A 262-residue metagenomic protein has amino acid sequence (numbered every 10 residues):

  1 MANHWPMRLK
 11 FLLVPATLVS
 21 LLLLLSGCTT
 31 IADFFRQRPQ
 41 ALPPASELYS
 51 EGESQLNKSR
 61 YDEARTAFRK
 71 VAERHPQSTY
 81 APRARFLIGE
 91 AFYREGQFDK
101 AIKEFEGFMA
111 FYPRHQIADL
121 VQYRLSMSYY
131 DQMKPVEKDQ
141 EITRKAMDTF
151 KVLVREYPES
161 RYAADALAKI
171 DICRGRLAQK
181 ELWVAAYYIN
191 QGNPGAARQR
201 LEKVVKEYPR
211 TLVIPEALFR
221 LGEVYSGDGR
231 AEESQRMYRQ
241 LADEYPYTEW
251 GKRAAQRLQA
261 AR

Functional and structural regions predicted by a protein language model:
A2-F11, L24-R262: Acidic, polar-rich low-complexity tracts and alpha-helical solenoid repeat scaffolds
K10-S20: Sec-dependent N-terminal signal peptides
